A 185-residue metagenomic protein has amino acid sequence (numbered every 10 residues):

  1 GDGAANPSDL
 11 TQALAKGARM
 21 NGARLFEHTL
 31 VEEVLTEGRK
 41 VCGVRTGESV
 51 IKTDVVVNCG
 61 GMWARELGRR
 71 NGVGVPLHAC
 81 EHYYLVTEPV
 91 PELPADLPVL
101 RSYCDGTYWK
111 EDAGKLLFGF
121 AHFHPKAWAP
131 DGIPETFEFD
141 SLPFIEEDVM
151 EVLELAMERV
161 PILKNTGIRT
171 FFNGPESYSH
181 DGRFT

Functional and structural regions predicted by a protein language model:
G1-V55, C59-E66: Helical element adjacent to the flavin cofactor pocket in flavoenzyme catalytic cores
P7, T11, G60, H78 (+2 more regions): A structural signal for well-ordered alpha-helical scaffolds and beta->alpha junctions
L35, R45, V50-K52, P76-H78 (+2 more regions): Well-ordered beta-strand positions
K40, V50, V55, Y84 (+2 more regions): Structural motif
V50-V99: Central helical "cap/lid" subdomain
P89-T185: Active-site lid/adjacent beta-loop-alpha segment flanking the redox-cofactor pocket in flavoenzymes
